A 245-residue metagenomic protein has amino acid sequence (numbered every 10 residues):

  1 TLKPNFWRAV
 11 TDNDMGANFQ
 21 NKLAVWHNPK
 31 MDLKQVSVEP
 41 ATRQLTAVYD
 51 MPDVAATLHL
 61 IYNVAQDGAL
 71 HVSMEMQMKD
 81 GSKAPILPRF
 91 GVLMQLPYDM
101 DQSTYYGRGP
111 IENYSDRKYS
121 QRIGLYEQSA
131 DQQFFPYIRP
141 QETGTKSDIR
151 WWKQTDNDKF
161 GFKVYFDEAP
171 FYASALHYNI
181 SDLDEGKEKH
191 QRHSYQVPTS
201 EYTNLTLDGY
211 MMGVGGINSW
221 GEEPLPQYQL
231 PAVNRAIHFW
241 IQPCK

Functional and structural regions predicted by a protein language model:
T1-K245: Beta-strand/loop-rich accessory regions of lumenal/periplasmic or secreted enzymes, predominantly carbohydrate-active
